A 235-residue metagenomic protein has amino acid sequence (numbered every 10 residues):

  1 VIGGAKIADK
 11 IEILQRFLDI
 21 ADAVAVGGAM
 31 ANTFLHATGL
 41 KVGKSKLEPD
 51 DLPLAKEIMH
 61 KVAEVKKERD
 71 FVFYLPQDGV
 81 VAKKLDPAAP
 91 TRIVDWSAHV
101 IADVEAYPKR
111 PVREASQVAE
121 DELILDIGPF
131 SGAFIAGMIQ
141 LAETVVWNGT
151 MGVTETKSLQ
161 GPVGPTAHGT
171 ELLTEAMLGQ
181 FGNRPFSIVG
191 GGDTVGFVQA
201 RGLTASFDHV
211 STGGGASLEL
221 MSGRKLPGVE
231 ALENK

Functional and structural regions predicted by a protein language model:
V1-K235: Active-site loop-to-helix "anion-binding N-cap" substructures in soluble metabolic enzymes
